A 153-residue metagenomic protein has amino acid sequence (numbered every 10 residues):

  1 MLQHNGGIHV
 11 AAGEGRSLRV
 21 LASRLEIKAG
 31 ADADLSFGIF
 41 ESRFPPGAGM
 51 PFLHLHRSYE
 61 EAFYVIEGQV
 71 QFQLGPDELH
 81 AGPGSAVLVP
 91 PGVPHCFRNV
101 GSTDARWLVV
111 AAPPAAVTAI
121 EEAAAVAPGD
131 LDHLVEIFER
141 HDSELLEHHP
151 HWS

Functional and structural regions predicted by a protein language model:
L2-Q3, V110-L131: A hydrophobic/aromatic-rich effector-binding and dimerization subdomain of bacterial HTH-type transcriptional regulators
H9-A12, P76-P94: Short acidic-glycine-tyrosine-enriched beta hairpin
G15-L53, Y59-E60: A short glycine-rich, His/Asp/Glu-containing loop-to-beta-strand
R24, A62, Q69-Q71, E78 (+2 more regions): Structural motif
A33-L35, Q71, P91-V117: Ligand-binding loop in jelly-roll beta-barrel domains
E41-P45, L55-Q73, V110: Short, conserved beta-strand element in jelly-roll/cupin
L53, G75, H95-F97: Soluble, non-transmembrane catalytic domains of enzymes that act on hydrophobic metabolites at membranes
E121-S153: Acidic/histidine-enriched, glycine/proline-rich intrinsically disordered or flexible terminal extensions
